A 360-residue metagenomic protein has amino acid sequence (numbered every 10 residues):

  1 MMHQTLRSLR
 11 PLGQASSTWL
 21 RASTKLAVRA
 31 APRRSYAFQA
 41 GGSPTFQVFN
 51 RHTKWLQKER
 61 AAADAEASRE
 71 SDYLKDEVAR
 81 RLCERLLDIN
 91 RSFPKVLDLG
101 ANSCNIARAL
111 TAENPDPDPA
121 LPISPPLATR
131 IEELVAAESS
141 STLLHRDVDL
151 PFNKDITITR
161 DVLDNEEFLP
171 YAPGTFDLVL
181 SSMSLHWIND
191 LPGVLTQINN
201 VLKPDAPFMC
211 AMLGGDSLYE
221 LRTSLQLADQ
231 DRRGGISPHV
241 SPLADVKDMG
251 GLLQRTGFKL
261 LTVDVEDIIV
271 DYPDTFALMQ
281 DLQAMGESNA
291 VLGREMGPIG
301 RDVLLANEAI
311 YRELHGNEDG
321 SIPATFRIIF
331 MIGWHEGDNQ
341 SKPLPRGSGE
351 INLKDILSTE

Functional and structural regions predicted by a protein language model:
M1-Q57: N-terminal mitochondrial targeting presequence
A37-P94: Class I SAM-dependent methyltransferase Rossmann-like catalytic core, especially the SAM/SAH-binding loop
F38-P44, T111, P117, M285: Terminal, non-globular segments
E84-L178, P192-T196: Class I SAM-dependent methyltransferase SAM/SAH-binding core
L87, T256, F276-E360: C-terminal lobe and adjacent flexible extensions of AdoMet/dcAdoMet transferase-like proteins
M183-H186: Short catalytic micro-motifs in class I SAM-dependent methyltransferases
P192-P207: A short glycine-rich, Lys/Arg-flanked "PGG" loop and its adjoining helix->strand segment in the class I
M209-A277, D281, M285-G297: Conserved catalytic/acceptor-binding region of the Class I
